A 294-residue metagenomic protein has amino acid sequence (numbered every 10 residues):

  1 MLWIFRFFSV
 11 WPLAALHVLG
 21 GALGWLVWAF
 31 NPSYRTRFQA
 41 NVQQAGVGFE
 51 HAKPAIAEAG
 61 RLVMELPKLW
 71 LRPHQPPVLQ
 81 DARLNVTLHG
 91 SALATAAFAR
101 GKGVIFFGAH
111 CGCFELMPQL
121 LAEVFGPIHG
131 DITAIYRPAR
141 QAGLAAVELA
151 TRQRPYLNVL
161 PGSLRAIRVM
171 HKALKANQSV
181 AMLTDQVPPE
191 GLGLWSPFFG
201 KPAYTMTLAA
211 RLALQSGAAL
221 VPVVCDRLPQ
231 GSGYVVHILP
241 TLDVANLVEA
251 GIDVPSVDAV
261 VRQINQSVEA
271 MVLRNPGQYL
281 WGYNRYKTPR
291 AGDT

Functional and structural regions predicted by a protein language model:
M1-G108, C113, V147-L149, R154-Y156: Membrane-anchoring hydrophobic helices of lipid-metabolizing enzymes
V10, P127-H129, R154, Q215 (+1 more regions): Short, well-ordered coil/turn elements that cap or connect secondary structure elements
F30, A45-A57, E123, L164-T294: Non-catalytic C-terminal accessory region of glycerolipid acyltransferases and related lyso-lipid remodeling enzymes
A40, Q119, A150, R211 (+1 more regions): Surface-exposed charge patches
L84-T87, Q141, L160-S163, P202-A203 (+1 more regions): A conditional alpha-helix N-cap/helix-loop micro-motif detector
H89-S91, I135-R137, L160-L164, L239-T241 (+1 more regions): Conserved beta-strand termini and adjacent loop/short-helix elements that scaffold enzyme active sites in alpha/beta
L93, M117, I135, V147 (+3 more regions): Short, hydrophobic/aromatic alpha-helical segments in well-folded domains
R100-S163, E190-P197: Catalytic core of membrane glycerolipid acyltransferases/transacylases, capturing the structured, soluble-facing
